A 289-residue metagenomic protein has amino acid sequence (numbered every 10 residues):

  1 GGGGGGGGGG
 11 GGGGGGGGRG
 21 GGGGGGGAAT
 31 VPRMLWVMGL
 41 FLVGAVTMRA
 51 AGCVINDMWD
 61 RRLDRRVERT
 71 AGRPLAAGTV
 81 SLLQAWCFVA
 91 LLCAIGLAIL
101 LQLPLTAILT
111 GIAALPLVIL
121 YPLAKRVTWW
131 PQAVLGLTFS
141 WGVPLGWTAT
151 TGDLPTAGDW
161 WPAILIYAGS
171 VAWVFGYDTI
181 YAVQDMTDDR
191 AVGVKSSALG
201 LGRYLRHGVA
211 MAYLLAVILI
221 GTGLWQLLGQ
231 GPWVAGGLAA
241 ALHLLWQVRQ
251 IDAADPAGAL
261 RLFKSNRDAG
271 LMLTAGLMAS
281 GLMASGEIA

Functional and structural regions predicted by a protein language model:
G1, D60, S81, P131 (+2 more regions): Residue-level signal for inorganic ion chemistry
G1-G3, S140, M272-G276: The first (N-terminal) embedded transmembrane alpha-helix
G2-G26: Long, low-complexity Q/N-rich tracts
G25-L40, L105-V118, Q132-V192, R203-G221 (+2 more regions): Functional transmembrane core segments of multi-pass inner-membrane proteins
P32-V46, R61-G111, A191-G231, D268-A269 (+1 more regions): Multi-pass membrane catalytic core of lipid/isoprenoid biosynthesis enzymes
V43-V46, A51, T70-G158, L165 (+3 more regions): Intramembrane alpha-helical segments
V54-R62, T179-M186: Membrane-spanning helices that line or support transport/gating and their immediate boundary helices in channels
I218, T222-A289: Extended hydrophobic alpha-helices typical of membrane-associated regions
